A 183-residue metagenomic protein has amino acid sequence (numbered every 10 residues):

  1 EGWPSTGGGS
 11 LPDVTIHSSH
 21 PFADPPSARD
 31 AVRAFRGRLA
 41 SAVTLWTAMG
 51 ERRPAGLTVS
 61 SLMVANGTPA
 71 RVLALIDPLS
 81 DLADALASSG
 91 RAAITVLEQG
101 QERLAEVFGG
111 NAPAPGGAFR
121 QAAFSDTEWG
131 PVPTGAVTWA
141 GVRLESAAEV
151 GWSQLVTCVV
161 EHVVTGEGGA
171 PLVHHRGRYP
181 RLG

Functional and structural regions predicted by a protein language model:
P4-G183: Basic, polyanion-binding surface patches
